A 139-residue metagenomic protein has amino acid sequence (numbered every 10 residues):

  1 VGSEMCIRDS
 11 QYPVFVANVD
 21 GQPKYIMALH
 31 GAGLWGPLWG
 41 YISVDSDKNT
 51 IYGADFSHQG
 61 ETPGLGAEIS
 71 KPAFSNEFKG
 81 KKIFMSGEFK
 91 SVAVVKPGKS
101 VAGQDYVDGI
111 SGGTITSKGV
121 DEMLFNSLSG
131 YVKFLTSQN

Functional and structural regions predicted by a protein language model:
G2-I7: Short, small-residue-biased leader/transition segments that mark boundaries at the very start of proteins
V14-Y41, H58: Structured beta-strand/loop patches that form or line metal/cofactor-binding pockets in enzymes
V19, S46-D47: Short, ordered coil/turn segments that flank beta-strands lining enzyme active or ligand-binding pockets
G31-L38, D47-Y106, I110: Flexible, solvent-exposed short loops/turns enriched in glycine
Y106-V107, T116-N139: Extracytoplasmic/luminal low-complexity segments enriched in Pro/Gly and acidic/polar residues that act as flexible
G113: Aromatic-acidic/polar surface patches that form glycan- and anion
